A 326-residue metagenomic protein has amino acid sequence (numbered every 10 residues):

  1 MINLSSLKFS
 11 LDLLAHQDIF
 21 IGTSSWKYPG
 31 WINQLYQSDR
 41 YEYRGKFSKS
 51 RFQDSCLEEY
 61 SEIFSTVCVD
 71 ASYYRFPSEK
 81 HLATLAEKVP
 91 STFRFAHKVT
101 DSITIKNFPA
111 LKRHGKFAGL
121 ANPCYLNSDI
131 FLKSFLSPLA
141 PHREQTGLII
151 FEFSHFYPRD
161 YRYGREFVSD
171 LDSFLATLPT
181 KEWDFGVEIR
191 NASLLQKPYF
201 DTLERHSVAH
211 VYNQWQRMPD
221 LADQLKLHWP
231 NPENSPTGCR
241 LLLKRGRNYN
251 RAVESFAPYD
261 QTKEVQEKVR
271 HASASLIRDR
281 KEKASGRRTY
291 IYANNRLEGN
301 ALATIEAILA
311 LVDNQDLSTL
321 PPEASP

Functional and structural regions predicted by a protein language model:
M1-P326: Residues lining hydrophobic/aromatic ligand-binding pockets adjacent to catalytic sites
